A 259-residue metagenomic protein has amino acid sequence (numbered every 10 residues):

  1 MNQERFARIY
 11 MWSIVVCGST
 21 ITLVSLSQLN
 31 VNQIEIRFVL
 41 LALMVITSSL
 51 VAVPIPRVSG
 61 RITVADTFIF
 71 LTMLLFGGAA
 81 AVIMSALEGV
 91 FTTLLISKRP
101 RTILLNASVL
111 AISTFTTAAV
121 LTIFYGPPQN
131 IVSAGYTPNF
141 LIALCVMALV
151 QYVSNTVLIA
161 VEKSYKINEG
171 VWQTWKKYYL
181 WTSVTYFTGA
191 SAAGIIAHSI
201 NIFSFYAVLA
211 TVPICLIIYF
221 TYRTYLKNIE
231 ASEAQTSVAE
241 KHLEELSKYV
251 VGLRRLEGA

Functional and structural regions predicted by a protein language model:
M1-E240: Membrane-embedded alpha-helical hairpins and interfacial helices in multi-pass inner-membrane proteins
Q235-G252: Membrane-cytosol interface motif
V251-A259: Signal-transducing coiled-coil linker helices
